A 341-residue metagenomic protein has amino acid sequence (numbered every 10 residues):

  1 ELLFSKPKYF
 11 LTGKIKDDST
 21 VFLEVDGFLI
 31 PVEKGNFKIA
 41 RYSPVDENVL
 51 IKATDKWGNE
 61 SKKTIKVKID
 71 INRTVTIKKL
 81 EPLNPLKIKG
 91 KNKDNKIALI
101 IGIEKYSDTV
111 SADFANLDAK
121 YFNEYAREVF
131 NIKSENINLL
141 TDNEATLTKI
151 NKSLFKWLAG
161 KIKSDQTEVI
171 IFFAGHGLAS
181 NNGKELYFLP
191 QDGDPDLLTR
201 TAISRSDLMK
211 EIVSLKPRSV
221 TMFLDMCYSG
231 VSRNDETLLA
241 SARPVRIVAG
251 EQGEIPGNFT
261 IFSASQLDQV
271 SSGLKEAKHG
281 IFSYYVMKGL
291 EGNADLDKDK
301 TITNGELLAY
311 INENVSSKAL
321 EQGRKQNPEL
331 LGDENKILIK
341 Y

Functional and structural regions predicted by a protein language model:
E1-Y341: Cysteine endopeptidase catalytic domains of the caspase/legumain-like
